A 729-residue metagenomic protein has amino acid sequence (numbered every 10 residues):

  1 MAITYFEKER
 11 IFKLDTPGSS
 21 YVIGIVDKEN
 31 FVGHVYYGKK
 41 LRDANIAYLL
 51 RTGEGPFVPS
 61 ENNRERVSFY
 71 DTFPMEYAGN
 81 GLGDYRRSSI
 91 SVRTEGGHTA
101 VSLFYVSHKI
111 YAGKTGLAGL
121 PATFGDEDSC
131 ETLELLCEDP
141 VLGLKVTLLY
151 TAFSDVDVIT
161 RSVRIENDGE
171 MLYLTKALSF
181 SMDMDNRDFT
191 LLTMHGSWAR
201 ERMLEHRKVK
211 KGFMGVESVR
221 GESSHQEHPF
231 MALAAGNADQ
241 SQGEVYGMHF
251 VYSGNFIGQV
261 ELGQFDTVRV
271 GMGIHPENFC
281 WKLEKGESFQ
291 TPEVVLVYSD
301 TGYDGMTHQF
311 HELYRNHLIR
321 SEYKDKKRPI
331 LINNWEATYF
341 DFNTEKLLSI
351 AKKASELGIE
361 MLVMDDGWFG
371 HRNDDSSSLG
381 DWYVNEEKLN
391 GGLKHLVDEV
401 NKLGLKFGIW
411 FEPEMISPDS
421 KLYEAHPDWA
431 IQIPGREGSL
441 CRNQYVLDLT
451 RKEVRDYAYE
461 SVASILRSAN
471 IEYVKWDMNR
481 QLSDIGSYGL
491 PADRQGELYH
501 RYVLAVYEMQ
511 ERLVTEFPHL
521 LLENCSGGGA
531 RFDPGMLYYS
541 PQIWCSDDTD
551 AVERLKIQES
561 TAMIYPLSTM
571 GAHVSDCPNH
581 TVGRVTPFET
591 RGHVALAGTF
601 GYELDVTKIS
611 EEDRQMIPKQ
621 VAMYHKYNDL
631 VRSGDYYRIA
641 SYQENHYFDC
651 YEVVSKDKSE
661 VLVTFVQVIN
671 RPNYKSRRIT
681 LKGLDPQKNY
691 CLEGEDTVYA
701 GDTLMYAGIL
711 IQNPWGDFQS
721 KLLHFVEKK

Functional and structural regions predicted by a protein language model:
Y5, R10-P17, Y21, F31-E261 (+2 more regions): Polysaccharide-binding surfaces and accessory modules of carbohydrate-active proteins
G18, V163, G286, I332 (+7 more regions): Conserved, mostly hydrophobic/aromatic
H98-Y105, W281-D300, Q719-V726: Short Pro-Gly-centered flexible turn/kink motifs
Q240, Y642-D685: Carbohydrate-binding surface patches
Y323-E460, Y473: Aromatic-lined carbohydrate-binding/catalytic grooves of carbohydrate-active enzymes
N390-G392, E424-H426, A430-P587, T599 (+2 more regions): Active-site neighborhood of glycoside hydrolase catalytic domains
E589-A640: Catalytic cores of secreted or luminal carbohydrate-active enzymes
I669-K729: C-terminal beta-sandwich/jelly-roll accessory domains of carbohydrate-active enzymes
